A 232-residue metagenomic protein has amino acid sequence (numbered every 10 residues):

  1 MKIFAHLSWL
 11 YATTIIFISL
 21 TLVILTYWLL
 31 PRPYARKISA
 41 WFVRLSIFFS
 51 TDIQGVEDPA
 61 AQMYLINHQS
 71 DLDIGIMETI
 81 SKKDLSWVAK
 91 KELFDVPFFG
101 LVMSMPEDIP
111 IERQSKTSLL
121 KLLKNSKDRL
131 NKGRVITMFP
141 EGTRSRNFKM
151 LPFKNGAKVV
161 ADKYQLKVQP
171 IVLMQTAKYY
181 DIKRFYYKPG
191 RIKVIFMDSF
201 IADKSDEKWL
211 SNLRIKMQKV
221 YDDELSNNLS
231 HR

Functional and structural regions predicted by a protein language model:
M1-D52, L101-V102: A transmembrane-helix-recognition feature enriched in membrane-embedded lipid enzymes and envelope glyco-/phospholipid
F17-L29, D58-K116: Catalytic core of membrane glycerolipid acyltransferases/transacylases, capturing the structured, soluble-facing
F49, D108, L166: Short glycine/serine/threonine/alanine-rich loop segments
I53, I109-E112, A202: Short acidic-hydrophobic, aromatic-tinged amphipathic segments that line or gate anion-handling sites
I53, Y64, W87-V88, V194-F196: Generic preference for hydrophobic
G55-P59, Y186-Y187: A short beta-turn/loop motif at secondary-structure boundaries
L120-R232: Non-catalytic C-terminal accessory region of glycerolipid acyltransferases and related lyso-lipid remodeling enzymes
